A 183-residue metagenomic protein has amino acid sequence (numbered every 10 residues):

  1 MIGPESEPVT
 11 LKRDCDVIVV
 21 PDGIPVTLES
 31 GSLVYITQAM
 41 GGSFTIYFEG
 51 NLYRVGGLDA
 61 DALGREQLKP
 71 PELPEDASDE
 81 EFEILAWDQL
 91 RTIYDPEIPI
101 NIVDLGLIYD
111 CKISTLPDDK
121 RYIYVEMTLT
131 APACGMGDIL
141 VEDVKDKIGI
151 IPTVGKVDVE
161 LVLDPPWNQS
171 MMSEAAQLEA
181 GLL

Functional and structural regions predicted by a protein language model:
M1-L183: Domain-level signature for proteins that mediate thiol-based redox and metal-cofactor handling
